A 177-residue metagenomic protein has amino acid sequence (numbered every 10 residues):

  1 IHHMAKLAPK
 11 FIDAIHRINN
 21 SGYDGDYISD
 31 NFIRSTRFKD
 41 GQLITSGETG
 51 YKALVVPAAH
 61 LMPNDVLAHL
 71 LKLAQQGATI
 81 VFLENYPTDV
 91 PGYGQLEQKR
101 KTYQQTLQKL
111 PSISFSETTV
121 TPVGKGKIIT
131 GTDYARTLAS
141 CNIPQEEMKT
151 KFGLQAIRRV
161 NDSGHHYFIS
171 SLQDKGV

Functional and structural regions predicted by a protein language model:
I1-V177: Carbohydrate-binding surfaces of carbohydrate-active enzymes
